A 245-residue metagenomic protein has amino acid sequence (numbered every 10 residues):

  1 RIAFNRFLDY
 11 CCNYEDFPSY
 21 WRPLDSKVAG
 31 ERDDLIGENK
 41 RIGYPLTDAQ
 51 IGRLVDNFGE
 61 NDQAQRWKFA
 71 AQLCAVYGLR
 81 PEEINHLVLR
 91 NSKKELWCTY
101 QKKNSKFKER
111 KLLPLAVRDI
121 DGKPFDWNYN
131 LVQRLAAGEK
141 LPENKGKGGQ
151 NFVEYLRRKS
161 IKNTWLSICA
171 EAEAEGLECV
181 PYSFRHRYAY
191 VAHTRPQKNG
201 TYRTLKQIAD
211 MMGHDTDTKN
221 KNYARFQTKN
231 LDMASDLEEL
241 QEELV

Functional and structural regions predicted by a protein language model:
R1-V28, R80-E82: N-terminal DNA-binding recognition helix of tyrosine site-specific recombinases/integrases
C12-E15, Q63, W67, L73-H86 (+2 more regions): A short, glycine-centered helix-capping/turn motif at helix boundaries that positions DNA-contacting or catalytic
P23-P81, N85: Basic, Lys/Arg- and aromatic-enriched nucleic-acid-binding interface segment
P45, Q101-K106, M212-L237: Catalytic-site neighborhood detector that most strongly recognizes the C-terminal catalytic loop/helix of tyrosine
R66-K68, L73, R158-K162, L166 (+3 more regions): Short basic/aromatic active-site micro-motif
Y77, H86-Q133: Conserved tyrosine-mediated DNA breakage-rejoining catalytic core shared by Y-recombinases
R90-W97, K198-N222: Short, polar N-cap/turn motifs at the start of nucleic acid-interacting alpha helices
L115-L177, Y182-Y188: Active-site/catalytic core of tyrosine-dependent DNA strand-transfer enzymes
